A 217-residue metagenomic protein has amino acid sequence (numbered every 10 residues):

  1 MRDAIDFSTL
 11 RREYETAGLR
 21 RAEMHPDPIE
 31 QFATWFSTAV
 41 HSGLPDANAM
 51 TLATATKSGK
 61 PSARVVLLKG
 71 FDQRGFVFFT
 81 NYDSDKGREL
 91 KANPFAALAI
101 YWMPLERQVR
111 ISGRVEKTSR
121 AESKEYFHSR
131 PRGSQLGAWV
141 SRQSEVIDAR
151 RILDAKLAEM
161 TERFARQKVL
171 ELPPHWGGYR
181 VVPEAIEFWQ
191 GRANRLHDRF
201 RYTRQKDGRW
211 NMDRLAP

Functional and structural regions predicted by a protein language model:
M1-P217: Binding-site signature for planar aromatic cofactors or substrates
